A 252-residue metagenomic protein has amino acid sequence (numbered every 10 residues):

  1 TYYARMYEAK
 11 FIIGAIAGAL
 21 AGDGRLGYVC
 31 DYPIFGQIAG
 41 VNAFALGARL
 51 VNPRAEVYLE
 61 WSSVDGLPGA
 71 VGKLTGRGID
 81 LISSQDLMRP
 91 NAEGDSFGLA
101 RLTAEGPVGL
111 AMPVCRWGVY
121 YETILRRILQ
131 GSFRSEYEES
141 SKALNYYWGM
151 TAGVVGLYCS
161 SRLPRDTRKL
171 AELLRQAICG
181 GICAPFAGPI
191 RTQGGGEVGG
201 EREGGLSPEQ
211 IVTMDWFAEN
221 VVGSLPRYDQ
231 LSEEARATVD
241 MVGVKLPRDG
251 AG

Functional and structural regions predicted by a protein language model:
Y2-G24, V114-S135: Hydrophobic alpha-helical segments within soluble ligand-binding/sensing domains
A4-F11, F35-N42, V64-D65, A111-V119 (+1 more regions): Soluble non-cytosolic domains of exported or imported proteins
K10-A55, E139-L163: An alpha-beta-alpha
L26-V29, E56-L59, D80-Q85: Structural recognition of the beta-strand scaffold that forms the well-ordered cores of secreted hydrolase catalytic
N52-V64: Short beta-strand elements in bilobed, periplasmic/extracellular small-molecule ligand-binding domains
S62-T75: Structural motif
T75-L173, T192: A post-motif C-terminal structural segment
Q130-G252: Segments of small-molecule ligand-sensing domains
